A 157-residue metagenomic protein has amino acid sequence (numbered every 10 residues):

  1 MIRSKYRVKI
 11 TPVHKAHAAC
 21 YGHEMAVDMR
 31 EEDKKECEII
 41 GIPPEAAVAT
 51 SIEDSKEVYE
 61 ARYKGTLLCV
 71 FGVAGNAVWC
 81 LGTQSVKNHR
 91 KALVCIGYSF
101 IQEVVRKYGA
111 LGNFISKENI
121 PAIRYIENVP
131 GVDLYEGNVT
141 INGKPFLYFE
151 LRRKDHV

Functional and structural regions predicted by a protein language model:
M1-I42: Short amphipathic alpha-helix that is part of the acyltransferase structural core
C37-S55: Active-site rim helix/loop that mediates acceptor-substrate recognition in acyltransferases
S55-V70: Conserved beta-hairpin
V73-G82, G143-P145: A conserved beta-turn-beta hairpin within the catalytic core of GNAT-like acetyltransferases that forms part
W79-C95: A short, internal acetyl-CoA/4′-phosphopantetheine-binding micro-motif in the GNAT/acyltransferase core
I96-L111, V129: Conserved acyl-CoA
G112-E127, V132, T140-G143: Conserved beta-strand-loop-alpha-helix junction that forms the acyl-donor binding cleft
T140-V157: C-terminal "cap" of GNAT-fold acetyltransferases
